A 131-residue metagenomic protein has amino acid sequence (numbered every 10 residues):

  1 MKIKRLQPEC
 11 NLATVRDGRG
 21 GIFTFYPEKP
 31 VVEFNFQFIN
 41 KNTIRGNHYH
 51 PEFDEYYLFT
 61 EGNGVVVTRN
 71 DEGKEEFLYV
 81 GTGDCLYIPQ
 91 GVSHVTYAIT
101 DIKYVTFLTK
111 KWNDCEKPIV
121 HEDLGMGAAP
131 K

Functional and structural regions predicted by a protein language model:
K2-C10, T14-D17, Q37, V95-K131: Double-stranded beta-helix
A13-N47, F53: A short glycine-rich, His/Asp/Glu-containing loop-to-beta-strand
P30, E52, D71-E72, D101: Short strand-connecting beta-turns/loops that link adjacent beta-strands
N47, V66-V67, I88, S93-I99 (+1 more regions): Short beta-strand His + acidic residue motifs that chelate non-heme Fe in jelly-roll/DSBH and cupin folds
E52-V65: Glycine- and acidic-residue-biased ligand/ion/polar-headgroup-sensing regions
Y56, F77, V95: Short, surface-exposed charged micro-motifs
T60, T68-N70, L108: Residue-level signal for short segments within beta-strands and strand-turn junctions of well-structured beta-sheet
D71-Q90: Short acidic-glycine-tyrosine-enriched beta hairpin
